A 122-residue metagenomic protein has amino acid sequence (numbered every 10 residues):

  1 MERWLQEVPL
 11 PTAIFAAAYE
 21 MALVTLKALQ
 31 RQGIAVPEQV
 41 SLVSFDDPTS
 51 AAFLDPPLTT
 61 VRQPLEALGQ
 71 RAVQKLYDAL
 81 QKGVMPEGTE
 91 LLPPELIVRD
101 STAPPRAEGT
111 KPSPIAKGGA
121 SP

Functional and structural regions predicted by a protein language model:
E2-K111, K117: Flexible loop/turn connectors
A120-S121: Short, intrinsically disordered C-terminal tails of secreted or membrane-associated proteins
